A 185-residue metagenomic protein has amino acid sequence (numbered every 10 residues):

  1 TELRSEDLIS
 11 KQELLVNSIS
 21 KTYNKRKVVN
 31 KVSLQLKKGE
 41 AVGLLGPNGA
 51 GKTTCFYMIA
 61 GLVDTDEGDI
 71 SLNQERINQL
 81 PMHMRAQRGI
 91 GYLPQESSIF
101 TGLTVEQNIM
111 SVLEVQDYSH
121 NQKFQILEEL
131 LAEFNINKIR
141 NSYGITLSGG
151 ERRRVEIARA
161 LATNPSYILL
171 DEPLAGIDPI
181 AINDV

Functional and structural regions predicted by a protein language model:
L45-P47: The feature captures the beta-strand-to-loop junction immediately N-terminal to the Walker
R76-G91, E96, H120-F124: ABC ATPase NBD coupling module
M110, N121-I139, I180: Conserved ABC ATPase "signature" region
Y143-L147, E151: Conserved ABC ATPase signature
N164: Conserved catalytic motifs of ABC-family nucleotide-binding domains
I168-D171: Catalytic Walker B motif of ABC-type/P-loop ATPase nucleotide-binding domains
